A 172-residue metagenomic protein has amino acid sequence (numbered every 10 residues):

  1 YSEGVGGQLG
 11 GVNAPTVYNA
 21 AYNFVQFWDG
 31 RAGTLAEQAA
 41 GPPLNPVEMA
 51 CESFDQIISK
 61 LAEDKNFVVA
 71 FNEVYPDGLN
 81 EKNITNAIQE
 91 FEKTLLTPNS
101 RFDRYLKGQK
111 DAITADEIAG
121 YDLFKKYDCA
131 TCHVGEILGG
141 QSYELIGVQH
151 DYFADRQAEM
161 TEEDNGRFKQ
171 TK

Functional and structural regions predicted by a protein language model:
Y1-A40, D103-K172: Short glycine/threonine-rich turn/loop motifs
F24-F27, N45-M49: Short, polar/flexible loop-turn hinges at active-site or ligand-entry regions and domain interfaces
A36-N45, D55: Surface-exposed coil loops of outer-membrane beta-barrel proteins
P46-I118, D122, V134-S142: Post-cleavage N-terminal segment of exported redox proteins
